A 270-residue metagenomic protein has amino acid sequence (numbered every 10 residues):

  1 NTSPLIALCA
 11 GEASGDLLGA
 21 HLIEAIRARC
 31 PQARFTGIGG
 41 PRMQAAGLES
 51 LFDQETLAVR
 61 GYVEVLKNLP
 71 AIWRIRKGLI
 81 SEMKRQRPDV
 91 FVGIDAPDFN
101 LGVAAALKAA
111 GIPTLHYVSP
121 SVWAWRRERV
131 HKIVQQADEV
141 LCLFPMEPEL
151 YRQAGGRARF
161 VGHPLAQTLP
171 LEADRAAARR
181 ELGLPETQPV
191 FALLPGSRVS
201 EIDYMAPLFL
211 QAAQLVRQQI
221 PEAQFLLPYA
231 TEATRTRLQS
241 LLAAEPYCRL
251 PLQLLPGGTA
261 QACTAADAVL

Functional and structural regions predicted by a protein language model:
S3, T187-Q188: Phosphate-coordination loops involved in phosphoryl transfer and adenosine-cofactor binding
P4-E181, L194-I202, L215, Q219 (+3 more regions): Active-site and donor-binding regions of nucleotide-sugar-utilizing enzymes
L79, R129-V130, L238, G258-A260: Acidic, amphipathic alpha-helical patches
F191: Long, contiguous binding/interaction regions
P207-L210: Short acidic-capped amphipathic helix/loop micro-motif used as an active-site/signal-coupling element
L238-G257: Nucleotide-activated donor-binding/catalytic signature segment of Leloir-type glycosyltransferases, i.e., the conserved
G257-A268: Short acidic alpha-helix that forms the nucleotide-activated donor recognition element in Leloir-type transferases
